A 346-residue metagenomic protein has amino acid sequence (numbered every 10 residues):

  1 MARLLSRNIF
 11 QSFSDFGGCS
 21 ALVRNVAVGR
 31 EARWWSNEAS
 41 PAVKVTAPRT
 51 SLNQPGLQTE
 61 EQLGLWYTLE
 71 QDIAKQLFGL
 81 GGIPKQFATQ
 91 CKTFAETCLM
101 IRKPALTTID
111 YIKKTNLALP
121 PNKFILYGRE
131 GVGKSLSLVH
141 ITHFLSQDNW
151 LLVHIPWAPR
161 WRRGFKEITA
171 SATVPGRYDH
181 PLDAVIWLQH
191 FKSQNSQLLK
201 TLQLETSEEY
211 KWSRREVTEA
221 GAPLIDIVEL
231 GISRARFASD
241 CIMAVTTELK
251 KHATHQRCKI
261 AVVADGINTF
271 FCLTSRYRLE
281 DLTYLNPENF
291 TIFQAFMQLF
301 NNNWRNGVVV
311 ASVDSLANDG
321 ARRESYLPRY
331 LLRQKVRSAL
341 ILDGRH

Functional and structural regions predicted by a protein language model:
A2, T247-H346: The catalytic "switch" region of P-loop NTPases
A2-N122, Q294-N301, G307, L327-L331: A short, basic N-terminal segment
A88-F94, K123-G128, V228, E280: Short interface patches used for recognition in eukaryotic signaling and trafficking proteins
T93-A105, K134, H180, R234-I242 (+1 more regions): Phosphate/oxyanion-binding active-site loops and adjacent basic polyanion-contact surfaces
K103, P121, L136-H140, Q147 (+5 more regions): Short, well-structured alpha-helical interface segments that form or flank functional binding sites
K114, Q147-D148, L273: Amphipathic alpha-helical interaction surfaces
P120-H255: P-loop NTPase nucleotide-binding core
